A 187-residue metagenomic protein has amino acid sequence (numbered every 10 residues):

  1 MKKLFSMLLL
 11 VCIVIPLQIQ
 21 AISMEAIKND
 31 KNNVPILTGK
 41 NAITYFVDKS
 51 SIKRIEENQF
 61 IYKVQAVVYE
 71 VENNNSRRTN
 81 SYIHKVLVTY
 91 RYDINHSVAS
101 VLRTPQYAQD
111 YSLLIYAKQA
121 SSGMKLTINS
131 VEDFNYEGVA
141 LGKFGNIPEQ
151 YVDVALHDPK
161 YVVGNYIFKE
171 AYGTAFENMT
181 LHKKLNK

Functional and structural regions predicted by a protein language model:
L4-P16: Sec-dependent N-terminal signal peptides
A21-I83: N-terminal secretory signal peptides
A42, Y111, G123, Y136-G138: Detector for glycine-centered tight turns/loop "hinges" at secondary-structure junctions
N58-L126: Mature extracytoplasmic domains of secretory-pathway proteins
F134-K187: C-terminal partner/receptor-binding element of secreted or periplasmic proteins
